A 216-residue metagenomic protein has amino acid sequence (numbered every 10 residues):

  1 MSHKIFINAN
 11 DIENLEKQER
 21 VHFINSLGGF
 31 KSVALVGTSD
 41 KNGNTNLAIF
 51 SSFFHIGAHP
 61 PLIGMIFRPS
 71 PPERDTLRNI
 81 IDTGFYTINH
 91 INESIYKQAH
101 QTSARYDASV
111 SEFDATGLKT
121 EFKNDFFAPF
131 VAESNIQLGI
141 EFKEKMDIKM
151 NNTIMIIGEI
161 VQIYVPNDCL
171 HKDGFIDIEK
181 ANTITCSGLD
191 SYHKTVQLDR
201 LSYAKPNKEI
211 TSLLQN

Functional and structural regions predicted by a protein language model:
M1-N216: Basic, polyanion-binding surface patches
